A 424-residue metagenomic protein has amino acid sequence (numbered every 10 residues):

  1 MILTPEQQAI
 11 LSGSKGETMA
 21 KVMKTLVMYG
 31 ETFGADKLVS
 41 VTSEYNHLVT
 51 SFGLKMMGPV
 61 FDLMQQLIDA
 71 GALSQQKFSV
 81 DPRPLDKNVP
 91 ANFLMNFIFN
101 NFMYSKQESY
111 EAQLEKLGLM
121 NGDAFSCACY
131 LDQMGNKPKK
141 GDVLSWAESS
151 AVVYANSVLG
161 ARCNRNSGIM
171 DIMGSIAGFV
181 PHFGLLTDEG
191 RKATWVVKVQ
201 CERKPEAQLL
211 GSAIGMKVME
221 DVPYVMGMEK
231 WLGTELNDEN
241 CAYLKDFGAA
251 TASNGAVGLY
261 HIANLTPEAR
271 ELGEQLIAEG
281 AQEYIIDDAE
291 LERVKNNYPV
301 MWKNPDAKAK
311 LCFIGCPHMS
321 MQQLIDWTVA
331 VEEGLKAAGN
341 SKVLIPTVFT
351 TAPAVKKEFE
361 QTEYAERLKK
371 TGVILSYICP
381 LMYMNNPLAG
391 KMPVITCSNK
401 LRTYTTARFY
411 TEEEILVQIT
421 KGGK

Functional and structural regions predicted by a protein language model:
M1-F313, H318-K424: Non-transmembrane, aqueous-exposed alpha-helical and coiled segments at domain scale
